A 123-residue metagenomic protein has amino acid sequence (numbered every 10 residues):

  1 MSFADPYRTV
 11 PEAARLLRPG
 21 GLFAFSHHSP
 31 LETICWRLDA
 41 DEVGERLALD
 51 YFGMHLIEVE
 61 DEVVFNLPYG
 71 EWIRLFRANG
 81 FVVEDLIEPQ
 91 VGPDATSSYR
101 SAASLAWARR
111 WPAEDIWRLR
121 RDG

Functional and structural regions predicted by a protein language model:
M1-F3: A short His-aromatic
Y7-L22: A short glycine-rich, Lys/Arg-flanked "PGG" loop and its adjoining helix->strand segment in the class I
L22-H55: Conserved class I S-adenosyl-L-methionine
H27, L31-E32, L56-E71: Acceptor-substrate binding/catalytic loop of class I
T33, P93-A95: Generic structural signal for helix capping and beta-alpha/helix-loop junctions
E62-L86: Short alpha-helix
A78-V82, Y99-G123: Core SAM-dependent methyltransferase catalytic element
